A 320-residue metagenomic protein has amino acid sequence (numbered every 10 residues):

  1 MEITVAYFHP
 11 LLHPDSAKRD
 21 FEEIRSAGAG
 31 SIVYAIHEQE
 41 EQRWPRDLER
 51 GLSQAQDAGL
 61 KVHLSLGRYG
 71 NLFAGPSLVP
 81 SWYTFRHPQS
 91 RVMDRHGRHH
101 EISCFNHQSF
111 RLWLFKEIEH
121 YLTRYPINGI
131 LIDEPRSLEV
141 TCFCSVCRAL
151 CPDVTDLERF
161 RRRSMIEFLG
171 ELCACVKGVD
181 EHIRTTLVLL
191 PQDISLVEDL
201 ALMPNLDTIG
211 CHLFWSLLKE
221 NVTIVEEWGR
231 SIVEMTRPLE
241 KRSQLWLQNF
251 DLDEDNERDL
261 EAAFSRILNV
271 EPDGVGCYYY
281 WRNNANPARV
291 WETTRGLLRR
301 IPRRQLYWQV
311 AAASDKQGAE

Functional and structural regions predicted by a protein language model:
M1-D20, L187-L189: Boundary/entry segment of secreted carbohydrate-active catalytic domains
M1-E2, A29-G30, Q56-V62, P126-N128 (+4 more regions): Short, well-ordered coil/turn segments that N-cap beta-strands
I3-Y7, I32-Y34, V62-L66, I130-I132 (+4 more regions): Hydrophobic faces of well-ordered beta-strands that scaffold small-molecule active sites in alpha/beta enzyme cores
P14-E40, R124-I127, D207-I209, R266-V275: Catalytic domains of carbohydrate-active enzymes, especially glycoside hydrolases
D20-F21, V33-A74, S81-Y83, F160-V179: Aromatic-lined substrate-binding rim segments of carbohydrate-active enzymes
L48, L52, H63-H120: Active-site-adjacent "subsite" loops/lids of carbohydrate-active enzymes
S90-V225: Polysaccharide-binding and catalytic clefts of secreted carbohydrate-active enzymes
Q244-G318: Substrate-binding cleft of secreted/luminal carbohydrate-active enzymes
